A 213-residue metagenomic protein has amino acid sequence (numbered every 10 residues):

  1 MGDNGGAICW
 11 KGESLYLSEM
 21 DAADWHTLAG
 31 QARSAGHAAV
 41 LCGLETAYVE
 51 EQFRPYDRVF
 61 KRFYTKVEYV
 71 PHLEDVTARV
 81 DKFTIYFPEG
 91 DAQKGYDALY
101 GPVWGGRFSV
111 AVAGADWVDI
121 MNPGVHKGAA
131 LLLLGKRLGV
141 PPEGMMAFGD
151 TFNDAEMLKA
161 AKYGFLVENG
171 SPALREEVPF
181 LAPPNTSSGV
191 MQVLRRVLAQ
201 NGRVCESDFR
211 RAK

Functional and structural regions predicted by a protein language model:
M1-G2, L41, L166: Hydrophobic residues in well-ordered beta-strands that form the structural core
M1-W25: Alpha-helical substrate-recognition element adjacent to the catalytic core
G2, V112, P184: Conserved strand-loop elements at the edges of beta-sheets that form or border functional pockets
G6-I8, A47-Y48, W117-D119, S187-M191: A short acidic, often aromatic-flanked loop/helix-cap motif at beta-alpha or helix-coil junctions that lines enzyme
Q31, A35-A38, C42-F148, F152-M157 (+1 more regions): Conserved acidic, metal-coordinating active-site core of Asp-based, Mg2+-dependent phosphoryl-transfer enzymes
D119-K213: Mg2+-dependent phosphoryl-transfer enzymes with acidic/Ser/Thr/Gly-rich catalytic loops
